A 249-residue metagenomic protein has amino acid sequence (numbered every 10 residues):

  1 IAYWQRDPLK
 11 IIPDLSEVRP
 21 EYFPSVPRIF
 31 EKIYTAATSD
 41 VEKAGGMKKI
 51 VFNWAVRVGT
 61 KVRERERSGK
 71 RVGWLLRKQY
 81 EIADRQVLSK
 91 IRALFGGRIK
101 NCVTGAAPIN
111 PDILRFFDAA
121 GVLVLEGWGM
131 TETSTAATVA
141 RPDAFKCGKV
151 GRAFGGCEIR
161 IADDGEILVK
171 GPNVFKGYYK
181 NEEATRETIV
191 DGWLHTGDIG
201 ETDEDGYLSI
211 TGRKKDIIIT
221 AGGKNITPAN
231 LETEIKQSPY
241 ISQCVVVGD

Functional and structural regions predicted by a protein language model:
I1: Structured mid-domain segments that build the active-site/substrate or prosthetic-cofactor binding neighborhood
W4-D164, P172, I189, Q243: Conserved adenylate-forming
D14, A36-A37, N181, A221 (+1 more regions): Residue-level signal for well-ordered alpha-helical positions
A106, F175, P228: Glycine-rich phosphate/pyrophosphate-binding beta-alpha loops
A153-T220, N225: Conserved ATP-binding/catalytic segment of the ANL
I199, E204, S238-D249: C-terminal boundary motif of the adenylate-forming
